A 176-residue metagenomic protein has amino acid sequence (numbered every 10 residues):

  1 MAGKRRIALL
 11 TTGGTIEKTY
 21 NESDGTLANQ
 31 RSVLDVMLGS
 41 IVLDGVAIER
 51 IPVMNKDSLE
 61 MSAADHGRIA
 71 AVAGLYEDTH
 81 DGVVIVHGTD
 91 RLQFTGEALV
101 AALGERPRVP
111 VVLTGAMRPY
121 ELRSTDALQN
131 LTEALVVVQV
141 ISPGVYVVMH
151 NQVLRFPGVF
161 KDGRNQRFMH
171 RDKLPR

Functional and structural regions predicted by a protein language model:
A2-R176: Active-site histidine-anchored catalytic micro-motif
